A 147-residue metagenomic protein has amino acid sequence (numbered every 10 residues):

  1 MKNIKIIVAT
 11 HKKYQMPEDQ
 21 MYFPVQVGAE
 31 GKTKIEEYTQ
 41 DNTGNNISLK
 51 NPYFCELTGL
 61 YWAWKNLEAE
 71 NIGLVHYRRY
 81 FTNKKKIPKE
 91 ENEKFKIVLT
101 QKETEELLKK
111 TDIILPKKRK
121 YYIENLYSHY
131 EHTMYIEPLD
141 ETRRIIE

Functional and structural regions predicted by a protein language model:
M1-E147: ER/Golgi luminal nucleotide-sugar-dependent glycosyltransferases, focusing on the catalytic module
